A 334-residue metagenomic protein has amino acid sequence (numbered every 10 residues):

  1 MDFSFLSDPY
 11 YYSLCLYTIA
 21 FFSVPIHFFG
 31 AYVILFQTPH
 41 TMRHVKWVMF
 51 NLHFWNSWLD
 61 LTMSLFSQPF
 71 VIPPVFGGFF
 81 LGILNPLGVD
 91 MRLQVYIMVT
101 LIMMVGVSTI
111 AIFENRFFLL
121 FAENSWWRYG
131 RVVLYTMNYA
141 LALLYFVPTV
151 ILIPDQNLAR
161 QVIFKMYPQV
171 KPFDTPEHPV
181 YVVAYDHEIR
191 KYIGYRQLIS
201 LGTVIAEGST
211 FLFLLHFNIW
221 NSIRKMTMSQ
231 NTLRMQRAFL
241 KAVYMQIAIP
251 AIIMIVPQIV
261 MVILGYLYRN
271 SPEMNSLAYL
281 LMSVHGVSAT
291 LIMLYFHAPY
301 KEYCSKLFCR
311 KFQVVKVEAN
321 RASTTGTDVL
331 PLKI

Functional and structural regions predicted by a protein language model:
M1-I334: Seven-transmembrane-like multi-pass membrane architecture, highlighting hydrophobic TM helices and the outer-facing
